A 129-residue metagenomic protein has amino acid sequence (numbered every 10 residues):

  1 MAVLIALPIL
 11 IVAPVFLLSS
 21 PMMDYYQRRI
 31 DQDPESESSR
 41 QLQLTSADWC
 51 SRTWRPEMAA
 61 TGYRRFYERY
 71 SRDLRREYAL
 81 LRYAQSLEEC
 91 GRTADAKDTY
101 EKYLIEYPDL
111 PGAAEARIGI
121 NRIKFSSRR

Functional and structural regions predicted by a protein language model:
M1-R129: Acidic, polar-rich low-complexity tracts and alpha-helical solenoid repeat scaffolds
